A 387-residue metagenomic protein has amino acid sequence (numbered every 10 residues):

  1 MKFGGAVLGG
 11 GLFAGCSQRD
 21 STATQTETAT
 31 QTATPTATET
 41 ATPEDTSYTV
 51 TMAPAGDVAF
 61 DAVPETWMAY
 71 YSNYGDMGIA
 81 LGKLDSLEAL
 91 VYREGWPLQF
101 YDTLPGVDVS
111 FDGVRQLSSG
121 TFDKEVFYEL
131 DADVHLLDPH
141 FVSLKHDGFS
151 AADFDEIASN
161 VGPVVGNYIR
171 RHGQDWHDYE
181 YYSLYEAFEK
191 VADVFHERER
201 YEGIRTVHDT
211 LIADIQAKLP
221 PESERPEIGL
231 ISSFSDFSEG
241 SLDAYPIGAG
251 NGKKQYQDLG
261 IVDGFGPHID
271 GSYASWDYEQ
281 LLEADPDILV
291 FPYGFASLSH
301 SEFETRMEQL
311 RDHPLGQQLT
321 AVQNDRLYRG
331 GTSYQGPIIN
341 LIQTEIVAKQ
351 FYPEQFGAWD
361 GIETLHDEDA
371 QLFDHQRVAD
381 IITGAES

Functional and structural regions predicted by a protein language model:
M1-C16: N-terminal export signals
C16-Q25: Bacterial lipoprotein signal-peptidase II cleavage site
T32-A53: N-terminal low-complexity, Pro/Thr/Ser-rich intrinsically disordered segments that act as propeptides or flexible
D57, V142-L144, A152-E239, R329-S387: Extracytoplasmic substrate-binding proteins
D57-P64, P105-R115, R198, D258-D270: A local structural motif
T66-S150, F154-E156, P163, G264 (+1 more regions): A short, structured surface patch at a secondary-structure boundary
S241-Y273: Alpha-helical, coiled-coil/dimerization segments enriched in small aliphatic residues
S299-H313: Short, surface-exposed loop/helix-turn segments at secondary-structure junctions that function as lids/hinges flanking
